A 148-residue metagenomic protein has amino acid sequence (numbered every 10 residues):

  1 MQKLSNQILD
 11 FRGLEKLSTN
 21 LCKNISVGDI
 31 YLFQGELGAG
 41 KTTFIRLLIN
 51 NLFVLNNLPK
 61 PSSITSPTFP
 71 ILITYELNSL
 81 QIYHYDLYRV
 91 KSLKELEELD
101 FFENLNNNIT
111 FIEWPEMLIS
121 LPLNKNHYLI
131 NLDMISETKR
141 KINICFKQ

Functional and structural regions predicted by a protein language model:
M1-N20: N-terminal pre-Walker A segment at the start of P-loop NTPase domains
Q2-L4, S92-L96, F102-Q148: Short phosphate-coordinating micro-motif centered on Lys-Gly-acidic
L21-G28: Phosphate-binding P-loop
Y31-F33: Hydrophobic anchor at the beta1->P-loop junction of P-loop NTPases
L37: The conserved Walker
K41: Conserved lysine of the Walker
N50-S63: Post-Walker A helix-loop "phosphate-sensing" segment adjacent to the P-loop in P-loop NTPases
I64-Y83: AAA+/P-loop NTPase substrate/partner-engagement loops
